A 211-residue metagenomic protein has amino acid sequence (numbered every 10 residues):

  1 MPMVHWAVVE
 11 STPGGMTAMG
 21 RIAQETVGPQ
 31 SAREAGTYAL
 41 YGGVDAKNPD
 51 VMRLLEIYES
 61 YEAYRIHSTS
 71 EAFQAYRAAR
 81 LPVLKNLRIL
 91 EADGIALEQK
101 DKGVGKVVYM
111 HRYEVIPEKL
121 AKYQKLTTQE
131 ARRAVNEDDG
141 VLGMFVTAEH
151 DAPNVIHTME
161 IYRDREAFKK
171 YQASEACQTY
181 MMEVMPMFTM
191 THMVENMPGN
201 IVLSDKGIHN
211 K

Functional and structural regions predicted by a protein language model:
M1-I22, I201-V202, K206-K211: Hydrophobic, helix-prone linear segments
P2-E10, A39-S68, V104-E114, G143-S174: Short, well-ordered beta-strand segments in beta-rich or mixed alpha/beta enzyme and ligand-binding folds
V4-A7, M19-I22, Q30, V135 (+5 more regions): Intrinsically disordered, low-complexity linker/propeptide segments enriched in Ser/Thr/Gly/Pro and acidic residues
A7-E10, G20-T26, E56-S60, Y76-L84 (+3 more regions): A generic short-segment signal for beta-strand/edge and adjacent turn/coil regions
T12-G14, G94, I116-E118: Generic structural motif
G15-T37, A72-Y76, R80, K119-L142 (+2 more regions): Short amphipathic alpha-helical segments
A32-A35, E59, D139, R163 (+1 more regions): Short conserved AdoMet
Y38-D50, A75-V108, R112-E114, L142-V155 (+1 more regions): Glycine-rich beta-strand-turn "strand-cap" elements at beta-sheet edges
